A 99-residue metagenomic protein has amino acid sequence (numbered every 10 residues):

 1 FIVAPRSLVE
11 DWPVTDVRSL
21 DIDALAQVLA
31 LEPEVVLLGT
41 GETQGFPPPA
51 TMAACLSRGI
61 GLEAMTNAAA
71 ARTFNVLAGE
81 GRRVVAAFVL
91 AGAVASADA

Functional and structural regions predicted by a protein language model:
F1-D23, L31, G79-A99: Non-catalytic interface/targeting segments
D21-Q27, T73-F74: Short, charged beta->alpha transition segments
Q27, G41-F46, V76-V85: Noncatalytic linker/hinge segments flanking ATPase motor cores
A30-N67: Mid-chain, well-packed structural core segment of small domains
L38-T40, A71-G79, A97-A99: Low-complexity, flexible helical/coil segments
G61-L90: C-terminal structural segments of small proteins and small subunits
